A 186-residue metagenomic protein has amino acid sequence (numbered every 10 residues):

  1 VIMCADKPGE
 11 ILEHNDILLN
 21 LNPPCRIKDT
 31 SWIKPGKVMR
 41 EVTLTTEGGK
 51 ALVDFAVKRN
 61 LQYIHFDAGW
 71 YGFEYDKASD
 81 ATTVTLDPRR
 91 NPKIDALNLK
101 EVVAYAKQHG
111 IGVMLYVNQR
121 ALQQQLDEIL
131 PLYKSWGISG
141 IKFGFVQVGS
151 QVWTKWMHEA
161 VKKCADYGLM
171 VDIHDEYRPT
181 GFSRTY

Functional and structural regions predicted by a protein language model:
V1-Q108: Conserved structural scaffold segments of CAZyme catalytic domains across common CAZy folds
A68-Y186: Aromatic- and carboxylate-enriched substrate-binding clefts and catalytic-loop regions of carbohydrate-active enzymes
